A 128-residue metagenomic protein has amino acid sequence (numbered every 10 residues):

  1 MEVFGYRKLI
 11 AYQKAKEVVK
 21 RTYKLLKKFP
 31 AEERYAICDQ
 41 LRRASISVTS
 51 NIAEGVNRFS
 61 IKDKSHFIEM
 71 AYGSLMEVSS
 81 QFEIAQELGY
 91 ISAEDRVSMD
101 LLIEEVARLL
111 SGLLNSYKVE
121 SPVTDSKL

Functional and structural regions predicted by a protein language model:
M1-L128: Short, C-terminally biased terminal segments at protein or domain edges
